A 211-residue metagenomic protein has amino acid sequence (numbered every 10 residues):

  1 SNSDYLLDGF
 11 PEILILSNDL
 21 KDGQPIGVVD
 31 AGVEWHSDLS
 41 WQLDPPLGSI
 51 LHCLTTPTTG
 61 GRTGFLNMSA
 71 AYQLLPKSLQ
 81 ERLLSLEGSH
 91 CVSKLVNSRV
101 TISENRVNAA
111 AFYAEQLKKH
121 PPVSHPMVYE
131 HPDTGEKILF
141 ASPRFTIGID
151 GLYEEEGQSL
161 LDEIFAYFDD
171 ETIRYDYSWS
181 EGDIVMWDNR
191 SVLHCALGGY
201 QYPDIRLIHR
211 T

Functional and structural regions predicted by a protein language model:
S1-M186, R190-T211: Fe(II)/2-oxoglutarate oxygenase catalytic core
